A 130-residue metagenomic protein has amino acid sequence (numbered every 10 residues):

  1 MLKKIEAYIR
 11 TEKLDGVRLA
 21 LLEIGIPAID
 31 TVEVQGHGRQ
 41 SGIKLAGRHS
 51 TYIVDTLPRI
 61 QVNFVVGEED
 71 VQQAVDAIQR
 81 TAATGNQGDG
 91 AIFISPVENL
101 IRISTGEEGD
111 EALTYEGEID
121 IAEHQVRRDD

Functional and structural regions predicted by a protein language model:
M1-D130: Positively charged, small/polar-rich N-terminal and surface patches that mediate targeting and assembly and bind
